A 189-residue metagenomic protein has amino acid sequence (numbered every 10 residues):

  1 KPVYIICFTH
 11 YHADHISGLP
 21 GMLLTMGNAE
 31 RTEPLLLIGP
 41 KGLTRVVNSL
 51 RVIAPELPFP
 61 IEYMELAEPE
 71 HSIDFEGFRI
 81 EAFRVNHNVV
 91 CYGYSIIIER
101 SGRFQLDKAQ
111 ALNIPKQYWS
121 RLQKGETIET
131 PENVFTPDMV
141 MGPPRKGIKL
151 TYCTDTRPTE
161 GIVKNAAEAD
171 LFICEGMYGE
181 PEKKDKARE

Functional and structural regions predicted by a protein language model:
K1-I38, E62-E70: Active-site metal-binding motif and surrounding structural segment of the metallo-beta-lactamase
V3-H12, G39-P40, L150-T156, I173-E175: Active-site neighborhood of phospho(di)ester-bond hydrolases with catalytic His/Asp-centered motifs
L19-M22, V47-L50, I162: Hydrophobic packing residues within well-ordered alpha-helices of enzyme cores
L23-M26, R51-A54, I98: Active-site catalytic pocket residues across diverse enzymes, especially alpha/beta-hydrolases
G42-R51, Y63-E68: A gly/proline- and charged-residue-enriched helix-loop-helix capping module
E68-E70, P158-E189: Binuclear metal-ion centers of metallo-dependent hydrolases, dominated by the metallo-beta-lactamase
E70-F75, I128: Short acidic-hydrophobic surface loop/beta-edge motif
F78-Y152, T156-N165, L171-I173: Active-site-proximal loop/helix segment associated with metal-binding centers of metalloenzymes
